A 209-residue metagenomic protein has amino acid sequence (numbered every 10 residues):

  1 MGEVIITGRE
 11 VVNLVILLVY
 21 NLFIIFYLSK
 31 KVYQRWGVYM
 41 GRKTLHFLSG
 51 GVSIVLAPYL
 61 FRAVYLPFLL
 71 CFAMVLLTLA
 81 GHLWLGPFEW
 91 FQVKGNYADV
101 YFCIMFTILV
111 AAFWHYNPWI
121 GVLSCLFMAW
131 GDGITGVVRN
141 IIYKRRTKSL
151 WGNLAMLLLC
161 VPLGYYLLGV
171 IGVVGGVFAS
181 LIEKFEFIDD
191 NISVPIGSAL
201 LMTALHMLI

Functional and structural regions predicted by a protein language model:
G2-L17, F26-P67, L76-Y166, V170-I209: Interhelical loop and helix-boundary elements at the membrane-water interface of polytopic inner-membrane proteins
Y20: Extracytoplasmic ligand-binding site segments that recognize negatively charged/polar headgroups
C71: Glycine-rich nucleotide/cofactor/substrate-binding loop typically near the N-terminus or early in the first domain
